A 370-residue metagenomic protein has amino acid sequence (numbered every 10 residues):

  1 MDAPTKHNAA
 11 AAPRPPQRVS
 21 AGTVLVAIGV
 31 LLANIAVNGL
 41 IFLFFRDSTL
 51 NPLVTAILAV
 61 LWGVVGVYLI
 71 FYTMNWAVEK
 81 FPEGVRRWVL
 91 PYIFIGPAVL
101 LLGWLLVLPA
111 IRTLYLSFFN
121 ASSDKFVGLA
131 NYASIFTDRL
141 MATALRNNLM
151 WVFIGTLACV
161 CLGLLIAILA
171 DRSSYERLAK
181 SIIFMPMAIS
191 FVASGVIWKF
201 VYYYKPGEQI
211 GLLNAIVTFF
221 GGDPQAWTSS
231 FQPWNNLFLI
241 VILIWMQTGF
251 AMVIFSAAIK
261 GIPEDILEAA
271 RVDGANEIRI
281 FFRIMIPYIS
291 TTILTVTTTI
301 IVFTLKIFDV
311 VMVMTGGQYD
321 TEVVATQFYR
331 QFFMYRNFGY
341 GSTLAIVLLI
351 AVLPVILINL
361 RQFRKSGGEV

Functional and structural regions predicted by a protein language model:
M1-A9: N-terminal acidic, proline/glycine-rich, low-complexity intrinsically disordered segments
N8-E83: Transmembrane alpha-helices
N38-A59, W76, R87-V370: A structural signal for multi-pass alpha-helical bundles of membrane permease subunits that mediate small-molecule
